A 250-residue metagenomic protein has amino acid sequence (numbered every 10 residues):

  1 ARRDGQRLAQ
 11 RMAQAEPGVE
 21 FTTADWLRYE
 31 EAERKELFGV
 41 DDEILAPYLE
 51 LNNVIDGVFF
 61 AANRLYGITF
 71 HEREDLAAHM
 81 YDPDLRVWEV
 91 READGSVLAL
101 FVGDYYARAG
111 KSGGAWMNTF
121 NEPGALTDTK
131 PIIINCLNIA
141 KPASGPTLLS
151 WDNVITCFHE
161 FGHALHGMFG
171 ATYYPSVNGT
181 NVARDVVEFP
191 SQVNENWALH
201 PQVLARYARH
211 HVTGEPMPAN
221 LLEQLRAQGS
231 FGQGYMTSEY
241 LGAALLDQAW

Functional and structural regions predicted by a protein language model:
A1-N138, N196-A249: Active-site-proximal, well-structured secondary-structure segments within enzyme catalytic domains
P47, L51, P146-V154, S176-T180: Alpha-helix N-cap/helix-initiation motif
I55, I155-F158, R184, E188 (+2 more regions): Short alpha-helical patches at coil-to-helix transitions and adjacent helical residues in well-structured domains
A62, K141, L148-M168, S191: Active-site recognition of the HExxH zinc-binding catalytic motif
M80-Y81, P146, V182-V186: Short glycine-biased active-site loop of nucleotidyltransferases that positions the nucleotide triphosphate and helps
R86, I133, D152-V154, F189: Residue-level detector of short, conserved catalytic/binding motifs and their immediate flanks
P142-G145, G170-T180, H210-L225: Conserved catalytic-core motifs characterized by acidic clusters
E160, A164-W197: Zinc-dependent metallopeptidase catalytic helix centered on the HExxH motif and its immediate flanking segment
